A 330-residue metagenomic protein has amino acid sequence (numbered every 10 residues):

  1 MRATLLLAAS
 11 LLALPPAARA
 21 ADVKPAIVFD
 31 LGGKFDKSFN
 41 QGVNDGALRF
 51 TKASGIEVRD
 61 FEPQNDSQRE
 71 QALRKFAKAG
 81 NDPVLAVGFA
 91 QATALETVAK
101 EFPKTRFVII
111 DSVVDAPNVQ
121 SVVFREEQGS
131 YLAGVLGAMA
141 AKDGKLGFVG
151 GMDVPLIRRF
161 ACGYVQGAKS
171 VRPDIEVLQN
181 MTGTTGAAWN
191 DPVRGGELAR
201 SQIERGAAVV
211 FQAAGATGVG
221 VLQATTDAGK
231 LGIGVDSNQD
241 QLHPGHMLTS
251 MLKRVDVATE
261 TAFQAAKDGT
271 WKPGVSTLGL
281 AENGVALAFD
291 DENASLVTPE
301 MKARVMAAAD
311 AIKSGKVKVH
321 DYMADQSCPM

Functional and structural regions predicted by a protein language model:
M1-L6: Bacterial N-terminal signal peptides that target proteins for export
L7-A8, A18: Cleavable N-terminal signal peptides
L14-A20: Sec/Tat signal peptide C-region and signal peptidase I cleavage site
A21-M330: A residue-level marker of the well-folded mature domains of exported/periplasmic proteins
